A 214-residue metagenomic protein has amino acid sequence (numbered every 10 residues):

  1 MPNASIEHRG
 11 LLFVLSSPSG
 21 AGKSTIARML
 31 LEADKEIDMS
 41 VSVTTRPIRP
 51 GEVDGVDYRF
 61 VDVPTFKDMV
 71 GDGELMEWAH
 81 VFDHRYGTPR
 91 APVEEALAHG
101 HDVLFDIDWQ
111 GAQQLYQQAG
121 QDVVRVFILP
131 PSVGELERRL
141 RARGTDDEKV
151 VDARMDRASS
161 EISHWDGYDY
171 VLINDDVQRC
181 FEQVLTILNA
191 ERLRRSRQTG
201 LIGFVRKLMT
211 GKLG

Functional and structural regions predicted by a protein language model:
M1-L12, K35: Extreme N-terminal, non-catalytic leader segments that precede Walker-type/kinase nucleotide-binding cores
P2-A4, T145, S160-G214: NTP-dependent small-molecule kinase module
S16-P18: P-loop (Walker A) phosphate-binding loop of NTP-binding proteins
K23: Conserved lysine of the Walker
I26-A27: Post-Walker A alpha-helix
K35-I48: Short beta-strand-centered segment that lines the nucleotide-binding/catalytic pocket of NTP-utilizing
I48-V56: P-loop NTPase switch/communication element
P64-E74, T88-T145: ATP-dependent NMP and nucleoside kinases share a basic, alpha-helical "lid"
